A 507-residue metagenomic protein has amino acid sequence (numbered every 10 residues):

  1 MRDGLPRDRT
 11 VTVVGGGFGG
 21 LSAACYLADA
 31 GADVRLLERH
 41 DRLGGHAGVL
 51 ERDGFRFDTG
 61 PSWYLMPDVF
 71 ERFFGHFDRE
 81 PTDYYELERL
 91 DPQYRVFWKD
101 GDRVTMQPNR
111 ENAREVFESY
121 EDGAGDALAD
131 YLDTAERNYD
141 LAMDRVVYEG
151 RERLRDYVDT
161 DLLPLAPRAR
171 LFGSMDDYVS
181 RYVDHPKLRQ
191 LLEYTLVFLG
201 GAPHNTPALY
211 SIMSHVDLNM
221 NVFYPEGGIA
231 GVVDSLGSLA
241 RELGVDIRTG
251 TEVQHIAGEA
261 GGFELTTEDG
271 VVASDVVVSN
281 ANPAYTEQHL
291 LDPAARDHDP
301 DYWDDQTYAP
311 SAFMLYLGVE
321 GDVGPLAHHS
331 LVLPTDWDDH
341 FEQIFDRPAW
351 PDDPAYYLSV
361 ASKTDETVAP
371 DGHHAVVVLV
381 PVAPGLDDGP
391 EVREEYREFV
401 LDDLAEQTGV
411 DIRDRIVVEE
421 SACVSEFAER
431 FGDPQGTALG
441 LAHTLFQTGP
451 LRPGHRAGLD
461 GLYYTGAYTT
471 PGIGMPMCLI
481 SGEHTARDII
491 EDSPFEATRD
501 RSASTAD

Functional and structural regions predicted by a protein language model:
M1-V11, D29-A30, T444-T448, A497-D507: Extreme N-terminal leader/targeting segments of oxidoreductases
R2-D140: N-terminal glycine-rich phosphate/pyrophosphate-binding loop and immediately adjacent elements
K99-N205: Rossmann-like flavin
A166-M175, L218-S238, G389-Y396: Short beta-strand to alpha-helix junction loop
H185-L199, P351-S359, V410-G472: A glycine-rich dinucleotide-binding beta-alpha-beta segment and adjacent secondary-structure elements that constitute
I212-H255, G262: Helical element adjacent to the flavin cofactor pocket in flavoenzyme catalytic cores
Q254-P370: Mid-domain catalytic core of redox enzymes that form a hydrophobic substrate pocket/lid adjacent to a catalytic redox
E320-A428: C-terminal segments that line or cap access tunnels to active or ligand-binding sites in enzymes and enzyme-associated
